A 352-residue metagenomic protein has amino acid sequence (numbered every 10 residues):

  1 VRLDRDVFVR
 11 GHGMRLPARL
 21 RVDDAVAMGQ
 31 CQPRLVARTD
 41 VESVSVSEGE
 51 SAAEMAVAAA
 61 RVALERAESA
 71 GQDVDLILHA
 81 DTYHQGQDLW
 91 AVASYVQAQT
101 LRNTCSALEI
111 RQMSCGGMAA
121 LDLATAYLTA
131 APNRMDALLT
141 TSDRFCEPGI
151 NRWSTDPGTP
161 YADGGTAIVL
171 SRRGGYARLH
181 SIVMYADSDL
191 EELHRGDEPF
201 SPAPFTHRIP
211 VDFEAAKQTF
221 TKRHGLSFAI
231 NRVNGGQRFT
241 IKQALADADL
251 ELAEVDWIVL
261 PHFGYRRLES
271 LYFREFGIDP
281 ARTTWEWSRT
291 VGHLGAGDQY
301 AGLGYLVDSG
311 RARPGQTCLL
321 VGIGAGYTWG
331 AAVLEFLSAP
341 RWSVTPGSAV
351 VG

Functional and structural regions predicted by a protein language model:
V1-A52, S154-N231, F239, E335-G352: Condensing-enzyme catalytic core mediating Claisen C-C bond formation in acyl metabolism
R2, V57, Y83-H84, L89 (+5 more regions): Claisen-condensing/thiolase-fold acyl-transfer catalytic domains that form or cleave C-C bonds in fatty acid
V9, A52-M113, M118, A244 (+1 more regions): Conserved beta-ketoacyl condensing-enzyme motif
R10, R111, A137-D143, L170 (+1 more regions): Short beta-strand segments
M28-L35, Q87-L101, L139-F145, V211-F213 (+1 more regions): Acidic-glycine-rich active-site phosphate/pyrophosphate-binding loop
A37-S43, L76-L78, A98-R111, P148-R152 (+1 more regions): Glycine/charged-rich beta-loop-alpha catalytic/anionic-binding loops adjacent to active sites
G86-D88, G116-M118, F145-G149, S188-E192: Short, well-ordered, mixed-charge alpha-helical segments that flank or form enzyme active sites
T129-G165: Flexible, glycine-rich active-site loops centered on histidine and acidic residues that chelate a metal or position
